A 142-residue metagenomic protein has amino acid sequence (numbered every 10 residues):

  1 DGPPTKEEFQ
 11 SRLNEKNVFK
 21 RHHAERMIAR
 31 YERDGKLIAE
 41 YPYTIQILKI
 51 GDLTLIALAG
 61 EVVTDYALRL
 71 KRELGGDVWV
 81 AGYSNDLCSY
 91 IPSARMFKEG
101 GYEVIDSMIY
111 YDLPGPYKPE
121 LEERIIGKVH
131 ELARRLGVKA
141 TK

Functional and structural regions predicted by a protein language model:
D1-K142: Non-catalytic substrate/cofactor recognition surfaces at enzyme active-site rims
